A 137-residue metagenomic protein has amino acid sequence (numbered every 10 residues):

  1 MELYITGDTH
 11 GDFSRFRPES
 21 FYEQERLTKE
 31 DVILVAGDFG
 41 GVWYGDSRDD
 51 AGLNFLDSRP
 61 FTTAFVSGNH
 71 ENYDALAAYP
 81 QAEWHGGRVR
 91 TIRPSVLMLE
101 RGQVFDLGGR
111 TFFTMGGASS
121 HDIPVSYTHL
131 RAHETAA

Functional and structural regions predicted by a protein language model:
E2-H10, G109-A118: Active-site-proximal beta-strand elements of phosphoester/diester hydrolases
T6, D12-D106: Core catalytic region of metal-dependent phosphoesterases/phosphodiesterases, especially metallo-beta-lactamase-like
G116-G117, D122-Y127: A short secondary-structure junction signal
H129-A137: Single conserved hydrophobic/aromatic residue that forms the stacking wall/gate of nucleotide- or nucleobase-binding
